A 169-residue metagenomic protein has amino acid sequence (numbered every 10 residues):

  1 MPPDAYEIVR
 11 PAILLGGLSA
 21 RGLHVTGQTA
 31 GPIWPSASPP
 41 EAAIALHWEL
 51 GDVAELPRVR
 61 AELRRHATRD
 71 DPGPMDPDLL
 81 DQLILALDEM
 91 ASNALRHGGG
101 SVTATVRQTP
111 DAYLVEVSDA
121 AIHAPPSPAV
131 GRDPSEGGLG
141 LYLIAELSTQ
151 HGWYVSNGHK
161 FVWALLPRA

Functional and structural regions predicted by a protein language model:
M1-G51, L95-A169: Conserved beta-strand-loop-beta-strand hairpin that lines the nucleotide-binding pocket of ATP/GTP-utilizing enzymes
E49-E55, V59: A short beta-loop-alpha structural element at the N-terminal edge of CoA-dependent acyl/N-acetyltransferase catalytic
P57, A61-D88: Conserved short strand/loop->alpha-helix "switch" segment adjacent to the catalytic nucleotide/phosphoryl-transfer site
A86, A91-R96: Short, well-structured hydrophobic secondary-structure segments
